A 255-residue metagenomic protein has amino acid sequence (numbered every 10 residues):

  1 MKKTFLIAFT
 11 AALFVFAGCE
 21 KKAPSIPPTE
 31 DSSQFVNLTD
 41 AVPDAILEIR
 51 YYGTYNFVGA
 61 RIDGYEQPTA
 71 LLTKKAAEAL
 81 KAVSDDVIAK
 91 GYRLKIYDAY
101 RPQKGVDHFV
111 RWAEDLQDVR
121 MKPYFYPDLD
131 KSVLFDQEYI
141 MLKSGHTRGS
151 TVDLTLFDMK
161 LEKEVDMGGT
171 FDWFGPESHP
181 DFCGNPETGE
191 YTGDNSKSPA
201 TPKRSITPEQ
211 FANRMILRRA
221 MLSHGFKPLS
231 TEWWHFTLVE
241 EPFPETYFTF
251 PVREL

Functional and structural regions predicted by a protein language model:
M1-T4, K21: Positively charged n-region of N-terminal signal peptides that target proteins for export
I7-V15: Bacterial N-terminal signal peptides
C19-A99, V106-T231, E241-L255: Extracytoplasmic cell-surface/polysaccharide-interacting catalytic and binding patches
F236: Conserved metal-phosphate-binding beta-hairpin within the catalytic cores of diverse ATP-dependent phosphoryl-transfer
